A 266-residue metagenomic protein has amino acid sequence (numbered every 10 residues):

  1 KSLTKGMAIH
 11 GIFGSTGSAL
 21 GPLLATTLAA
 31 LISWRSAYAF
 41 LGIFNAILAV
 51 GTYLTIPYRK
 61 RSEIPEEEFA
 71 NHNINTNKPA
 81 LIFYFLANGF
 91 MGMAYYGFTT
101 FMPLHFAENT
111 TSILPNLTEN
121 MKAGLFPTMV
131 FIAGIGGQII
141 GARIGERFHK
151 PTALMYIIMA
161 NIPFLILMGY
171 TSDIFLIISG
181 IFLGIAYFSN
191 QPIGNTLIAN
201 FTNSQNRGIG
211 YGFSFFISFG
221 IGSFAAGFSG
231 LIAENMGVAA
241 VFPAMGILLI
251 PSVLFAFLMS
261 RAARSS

Functional and structural regions predicted by a protein language model:
K1-T16: Cytoplasmic helix-loop-helix junction between adjacent transmembrane helices in 12-TM secondary transporters
G17-A29, P103, A225-A233: Small-residue (Gly/Pro/Ala) motifs that create kinks and tight helix-helix packing interfaces
A37-L54, F242-F257: Symmetry-related core transmembrane helices of the 12-TM Major Facilitator Superfamily/SLC fold
I56-N73: Flexible cytoplasmic inter-helical loops of multi-pass small-molecule transporters
P79-I135: Extracytoplasmic gate region of multi-pass secondary transporters
G137-H149, A233: Helix-to-loop junctions at the C-terminal end of transmembrane segments in multipass secondary transporters
F148-L197: C-terminal transmembrane helical hairpin of 12-TM major facilitator-type secondary transporters
A199-M236: A late C-terminal transmembrane helix in Major Facilitator Superfamily
